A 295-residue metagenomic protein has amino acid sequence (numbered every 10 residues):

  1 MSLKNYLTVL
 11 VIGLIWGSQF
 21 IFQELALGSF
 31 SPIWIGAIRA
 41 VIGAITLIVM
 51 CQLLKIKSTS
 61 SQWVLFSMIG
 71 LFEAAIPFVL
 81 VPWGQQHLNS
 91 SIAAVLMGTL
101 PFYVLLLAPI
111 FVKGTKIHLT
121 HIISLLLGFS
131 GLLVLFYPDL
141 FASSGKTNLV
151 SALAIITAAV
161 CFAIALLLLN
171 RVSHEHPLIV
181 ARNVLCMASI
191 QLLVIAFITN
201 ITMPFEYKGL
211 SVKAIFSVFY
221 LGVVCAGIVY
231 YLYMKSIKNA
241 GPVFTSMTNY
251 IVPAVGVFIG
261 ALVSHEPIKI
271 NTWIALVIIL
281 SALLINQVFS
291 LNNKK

Functional and structural regions predicted by a protein language model:
M1-N5, S29-I33, A37, S58-V64 (+4 more regions): Juxtamembrane helix-entry segments on the extracytoplasmic side of multipass membrane proteins
L14-I42, W83, N89-S91, I164-I190: Juxtamembrane helix-loop-helix junctions in multi-pass membrane proteins
I15-F20, I48-M97, L107, S130-F136 (+1 more regions): Specific transmembrane alpha-helical segments of multi-pass solute transporters/efflux pumps, especially DMT/EamA
A26, I35, R39, G84 (+7 more regions): Hydrophobic/aromatic residues within transmembrane alpha-helices of multi-pass small-molecule transporters
I38, A74, A93-T99, L168-Q191 (+1 more regions): Helix-helix packing/entry segments at the starts of transmembrane helices
T46, M50-I56, P101-I123, A254-I274: C-terminal transmembrane-helix exit sites in multi-pass transporters
L47, L107, L119-D139, Y250 (+2 more regions): Hydrophobic transmembrane alpha-helices of multi-pass small-molecule transport proteins
L47, V104-L106, I110-F111, F141-P204 (+1 more regions): Transmembrane alpha-helical segments that form core, pore/gating elements of small-molecule transporters/exporters
